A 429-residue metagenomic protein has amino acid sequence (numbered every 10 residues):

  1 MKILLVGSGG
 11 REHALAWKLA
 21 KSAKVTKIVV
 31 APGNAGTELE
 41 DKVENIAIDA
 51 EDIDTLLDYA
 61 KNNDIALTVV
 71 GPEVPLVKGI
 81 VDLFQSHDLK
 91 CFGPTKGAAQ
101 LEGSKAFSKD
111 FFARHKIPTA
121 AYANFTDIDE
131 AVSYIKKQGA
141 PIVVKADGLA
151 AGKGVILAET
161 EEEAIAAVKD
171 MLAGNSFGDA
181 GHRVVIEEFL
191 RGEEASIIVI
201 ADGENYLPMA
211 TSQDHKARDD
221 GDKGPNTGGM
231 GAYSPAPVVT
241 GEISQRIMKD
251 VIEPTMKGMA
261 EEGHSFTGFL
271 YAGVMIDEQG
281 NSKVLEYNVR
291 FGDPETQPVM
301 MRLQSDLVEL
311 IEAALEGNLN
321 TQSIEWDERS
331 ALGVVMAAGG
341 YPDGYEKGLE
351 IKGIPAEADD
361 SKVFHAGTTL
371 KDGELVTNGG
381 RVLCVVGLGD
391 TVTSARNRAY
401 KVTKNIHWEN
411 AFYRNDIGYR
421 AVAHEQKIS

Functional and structural regions predicted by a protein language model:
M1-K96: ATP-binding N-terminal substructure of ATP-dependent carboxylate-amine bond-forming enzymes
L4-L5, E102-V185, Q213, P237-E253: Active-site nucleotide/adenylate-binding loops and adjacent lid/helix of ATP-dependent enzymes
K21, E38-L39, F92, R114-K116 (+12 more regions): Solvent-exposed alpha-helices and their adjacent loops that cap or buttress functional pockets in soluble metabolic
V69, I80-T95, Q100-T119, A123: Glycine/small-residue-rich loop that forms an oxyanion/phosphate-binding "nest" at active or ligand-binding sites
A158-T296: Internal nucleotide-binding/catalytic subdomain
M248-L270, N288-D360, K371: Active-site "cap" helix and flanking loop/linker of ATP-utilizing ligase/carboxylase catalytic domains
T368-D372, T377-S429: Generic C-terminus detector
